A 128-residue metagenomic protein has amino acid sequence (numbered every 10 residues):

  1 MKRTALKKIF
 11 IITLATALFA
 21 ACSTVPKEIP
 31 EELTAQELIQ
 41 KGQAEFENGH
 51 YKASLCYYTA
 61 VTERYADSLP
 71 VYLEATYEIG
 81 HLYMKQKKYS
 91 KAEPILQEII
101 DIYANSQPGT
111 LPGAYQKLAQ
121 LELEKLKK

Functional and structural regions predicted by a protein language model:
L18-A21: C-terminal motif of bacterial Sec signal peptides marking the signal peptidase cleavage site
S23-V25: Bacterial signal peptide processing site
L33, P70-V71, P108-Y115: Structural signature of alpha-solenoid helical repeat junctions
